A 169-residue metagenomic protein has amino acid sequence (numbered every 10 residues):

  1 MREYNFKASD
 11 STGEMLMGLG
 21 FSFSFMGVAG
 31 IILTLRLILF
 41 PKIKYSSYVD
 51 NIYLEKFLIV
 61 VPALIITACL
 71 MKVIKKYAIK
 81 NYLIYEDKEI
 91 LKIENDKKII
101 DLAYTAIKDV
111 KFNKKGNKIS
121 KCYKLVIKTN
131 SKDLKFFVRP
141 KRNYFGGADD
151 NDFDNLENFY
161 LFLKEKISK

Functional and structural regions predicted by a protein language model:
M1-I52: N-terminal membrane-targeting/pre-transmembrane regions
Y4-A8, I100-L102, L134-R139: Generic detection of short hydrophobic beta-strand segments and adjacent strand-loop junctions
Y53-K72, N151, F159: Canonical hydrophobic alpha-helical transmembrane segment
I66-L102: Conserved beta-hairpin
A78-I84, K92, N113-V126: Alpha-helical membrane-embedding segments and immediately adjacent membrane-interface amphipathic helices
L91, I99-N117: Phosphoinositide-dependent membrane-docking surfaces
K121-K169: A membrane-cytosol interface segment of integral membrane proteins
